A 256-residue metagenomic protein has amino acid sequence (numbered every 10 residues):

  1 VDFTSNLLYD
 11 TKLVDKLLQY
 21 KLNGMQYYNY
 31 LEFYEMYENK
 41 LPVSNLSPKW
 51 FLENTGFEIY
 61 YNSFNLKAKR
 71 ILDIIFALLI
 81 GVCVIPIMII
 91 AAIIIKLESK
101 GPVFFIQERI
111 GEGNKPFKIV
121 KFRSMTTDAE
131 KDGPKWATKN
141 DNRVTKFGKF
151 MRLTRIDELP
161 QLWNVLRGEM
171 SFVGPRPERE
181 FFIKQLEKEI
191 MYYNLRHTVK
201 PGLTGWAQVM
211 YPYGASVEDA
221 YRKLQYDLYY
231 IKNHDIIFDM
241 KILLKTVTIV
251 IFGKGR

Functional and structural regions predicted by a protein language model:
V1-V82: N-terminal hydrophobic signal-anchor/signal peptide
S5, G174, K232: Small/polar loops that bind or transfer phosphate-bearing groups
L13, I87, I156-L159: Nucleotide-sugar-dependent glycosyltransferases with a strong bias toward membrane-associated enzymes that transfer
L31, P86, P102, P160 (+2 more regions): Proline-centered helix-kink/hinge sites
Y34, L41-S44, F105-R143, T204-K223: Short, glycine-rich, amphipathic interfacial segments at transmembrane boundaries or analogous
I59, R167, F181, I190-R256: C-terminal terminal-structure detector
F64-A129, N164, I236, K241-R256: A hydrophobic, helix-centered structural microdomain
T138-K200, I242-T246, V250: A short, structured surface patch at a secondary-structure boundary
